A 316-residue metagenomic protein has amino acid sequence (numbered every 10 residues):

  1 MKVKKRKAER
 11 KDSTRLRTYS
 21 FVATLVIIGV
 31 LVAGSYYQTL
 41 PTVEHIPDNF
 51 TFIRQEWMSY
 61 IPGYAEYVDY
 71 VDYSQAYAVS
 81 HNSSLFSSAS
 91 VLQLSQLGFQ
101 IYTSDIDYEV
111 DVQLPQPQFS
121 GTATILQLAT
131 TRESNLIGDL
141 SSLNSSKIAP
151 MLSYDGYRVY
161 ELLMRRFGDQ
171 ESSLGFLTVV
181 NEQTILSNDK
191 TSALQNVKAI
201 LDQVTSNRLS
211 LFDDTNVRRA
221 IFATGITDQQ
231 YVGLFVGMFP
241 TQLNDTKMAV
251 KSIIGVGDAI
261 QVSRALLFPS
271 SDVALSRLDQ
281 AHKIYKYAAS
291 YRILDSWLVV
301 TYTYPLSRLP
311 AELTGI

Functional and structural regions predicted by a protein language model:
M1-D48, F52, W57: Secretory targeting signatures
P41, D72-Y73, P305: Helix N-cap / beta->alpha transition motif
F50-T51, E56-W57, Y64-D72, Y77 (+3 more regions): An internal, short helix-loop-strand segment that often contains or flanks glycine-aspartate motifs
Y67-D69, P117-T130, E182-N188, I260-P269 (+1 more regions): Short cationic amphipathic helices and targeting signals
V79-Y157: Post-signal peptide N-terminal segment of secreted/secretory-pathway proteins
T131-N181, F222, T227, A274-V299: Short Gly/Thr-rich strand-loop-strand
R132-G138, R166-S173, T191-K198, I260 (+2 more regions): Short, surface-exposed beta-strand/loop "edge" segments at domain boundaries and coil↔beta transitions
T224-I316: Leucine-rich, highly hydrophobic segment in Treponema pallidum outer-membrane-associated proteins
